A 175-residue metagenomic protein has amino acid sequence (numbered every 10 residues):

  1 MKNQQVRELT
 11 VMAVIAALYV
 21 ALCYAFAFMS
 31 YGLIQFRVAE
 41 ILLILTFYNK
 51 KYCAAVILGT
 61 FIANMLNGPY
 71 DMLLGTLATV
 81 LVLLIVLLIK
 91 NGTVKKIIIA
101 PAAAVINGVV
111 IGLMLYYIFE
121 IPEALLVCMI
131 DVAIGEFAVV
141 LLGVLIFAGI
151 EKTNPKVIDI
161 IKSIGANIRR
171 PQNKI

Functional and structural regions predicted by a protein language model:
M1-A54: Hydrophobic transmembrane alpha-helices
A17, L58, A100-A103: Short alpha-helical scaffolding segments that buttress acidic/His motifs in well-ordered protein cores
A27-L33, M65-I175: Membrane-embedded alpha-helical hairpins and interfacial helices in multi-pass inner-membrane proteins
A39-L42, A55-A63, L81-I85: Hydrophobic, membrane-inserted alpha-helices
F47-N49, F61-N67: Interfacial segments of multi-pass membrane proteins
